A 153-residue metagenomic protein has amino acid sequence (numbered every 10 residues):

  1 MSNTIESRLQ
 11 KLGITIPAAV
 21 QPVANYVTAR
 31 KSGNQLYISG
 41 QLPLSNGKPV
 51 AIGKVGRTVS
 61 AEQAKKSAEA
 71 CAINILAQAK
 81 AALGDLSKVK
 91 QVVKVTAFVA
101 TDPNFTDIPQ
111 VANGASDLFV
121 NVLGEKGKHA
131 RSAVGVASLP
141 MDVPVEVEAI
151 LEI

Functional and structural regions predicted by a protein language model:
M1-I153: Short, polar/acidic, helix-capping and beta-turn segments at strand->helix junctions that line the mouths
